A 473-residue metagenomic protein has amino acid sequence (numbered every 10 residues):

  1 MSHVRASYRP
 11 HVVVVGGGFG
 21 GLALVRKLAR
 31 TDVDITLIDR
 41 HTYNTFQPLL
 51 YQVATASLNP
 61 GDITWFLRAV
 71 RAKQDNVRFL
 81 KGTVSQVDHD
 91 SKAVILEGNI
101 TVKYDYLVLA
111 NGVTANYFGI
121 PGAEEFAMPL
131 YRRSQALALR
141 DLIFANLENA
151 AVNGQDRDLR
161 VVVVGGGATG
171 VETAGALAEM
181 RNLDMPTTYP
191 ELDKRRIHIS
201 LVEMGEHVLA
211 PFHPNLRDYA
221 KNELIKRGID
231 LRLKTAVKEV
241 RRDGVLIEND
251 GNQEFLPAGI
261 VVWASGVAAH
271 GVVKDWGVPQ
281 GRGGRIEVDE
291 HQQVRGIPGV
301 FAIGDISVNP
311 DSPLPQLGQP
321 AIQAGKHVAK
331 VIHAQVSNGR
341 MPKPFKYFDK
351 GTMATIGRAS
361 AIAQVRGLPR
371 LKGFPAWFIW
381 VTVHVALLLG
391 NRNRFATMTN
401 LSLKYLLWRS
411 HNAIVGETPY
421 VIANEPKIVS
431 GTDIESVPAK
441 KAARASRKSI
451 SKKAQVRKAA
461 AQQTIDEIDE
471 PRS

Functional and structural regions predicted by a protein language model:
M1-V13, V77-V162, G251, V262: FAD-binding core/adjacent interface of flavoenzyme oxidoreductases
S2-R78, A168-F212, V262, I450 (+2 more regions): Beta1-alpha1 glycine-rich phosphate/pyrophosphate-binding loop at the start of Rossmann-like nucleotide-binding domains
Y8-R9, P320, K330-S473: C-terminal, flexible cofactor-proximal segment of oxidoreductases
R9-H11, R157-L159, R196, K234 (+1 more regions): Phosphate-coordination loops involved in phosphoryl transfer and adenosine-cofactor binding
G20, G112-A115, A174, V267-A269: Short glycine-rich anion-binding loops that position phosphate/pyrophosphate groups of nucleotides and phosphorylated
D75-Q86, D90, A178-E290, R340: A Rossmann-like FAD-binding core segment of flavoenzymes
E125-Q155, G244, E254-A324, K330: FAD-site-proximal beta/loop scaffold in flavoenzymes
R157-F212, Y219, D230, Q316-P344 (+1 more regions): Rossmann-like dinucleotide-binding core of oxidoreductases
